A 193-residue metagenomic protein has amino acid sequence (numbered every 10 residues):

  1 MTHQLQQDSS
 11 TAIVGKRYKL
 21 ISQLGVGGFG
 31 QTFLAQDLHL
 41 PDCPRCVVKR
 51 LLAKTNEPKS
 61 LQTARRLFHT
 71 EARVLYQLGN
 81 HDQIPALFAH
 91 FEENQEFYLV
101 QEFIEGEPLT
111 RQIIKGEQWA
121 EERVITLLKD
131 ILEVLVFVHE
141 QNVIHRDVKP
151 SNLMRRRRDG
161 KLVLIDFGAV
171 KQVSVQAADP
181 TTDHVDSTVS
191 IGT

Functional and structural regions predicted by a protein language model:
I21-G28, T32: Protein kinase glycine-rich loop
E57-Q77: AlphaC helix of the eukaryotic protein kinase fold
H90: Activation-segment/catalytic-loop signature of the eukaryotic protein kinase fold
N94-P108, Q112: Conserved short submotifs of the Hanks-type protein kinase catalytic core that shape the nucleotide-binding pocket
L127-L128: Activation segment signature within eukaryotic-like protein kinase domains
E133-V143: Protein kinase catalytic-loop region centered on the HRD/HxD motif
H184-T193: Conserved activation segment of eukaryotic-like protein kinases, specifically the C-terminal portion of the activation
